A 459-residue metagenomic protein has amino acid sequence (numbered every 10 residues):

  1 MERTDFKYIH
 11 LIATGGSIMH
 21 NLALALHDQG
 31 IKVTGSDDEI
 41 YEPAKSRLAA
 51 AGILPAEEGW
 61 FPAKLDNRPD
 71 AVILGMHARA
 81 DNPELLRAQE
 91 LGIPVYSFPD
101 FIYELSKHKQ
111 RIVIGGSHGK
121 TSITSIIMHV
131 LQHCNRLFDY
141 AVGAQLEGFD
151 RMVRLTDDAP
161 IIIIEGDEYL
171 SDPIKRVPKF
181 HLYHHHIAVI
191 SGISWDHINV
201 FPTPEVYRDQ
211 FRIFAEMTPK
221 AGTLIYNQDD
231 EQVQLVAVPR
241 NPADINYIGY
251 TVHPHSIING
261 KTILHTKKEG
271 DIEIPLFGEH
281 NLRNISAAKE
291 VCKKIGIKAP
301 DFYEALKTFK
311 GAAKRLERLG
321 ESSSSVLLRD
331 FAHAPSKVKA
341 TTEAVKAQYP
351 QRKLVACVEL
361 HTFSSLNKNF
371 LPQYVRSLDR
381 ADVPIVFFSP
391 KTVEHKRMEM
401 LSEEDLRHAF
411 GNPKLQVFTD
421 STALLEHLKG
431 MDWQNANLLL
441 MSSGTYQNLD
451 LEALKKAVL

Functional and structural regions predicted by a protein language model:
M1-I40, A49-A56, R68-V72, L91-I93 (+4 more regions): ATP-dependent carboxylate-amine ligase
E2-F6, A25-Q29, A49, A63-K64 (+5 more regions): Phosphate-binding loop of NTP-binding sites
D38-Y41, G59-F61, M76-R79, Q228-E231 (+1 more regions): Short, polar loop motifs at secondary-structure junctions
I40, E168-L170, S194-W195, D230 (+2 more regions): Short, glycine/acidic-enriched loop or turn micro-motifs at the edges of active sites
Q110, T266-I274, G320-S325: Glycine/charged-rich beta-loop-alpha catalytic/anionic-binding loops adjacent to active sites
I163-E165, P275, V326-A332: Active-site-proximal beta-strand elements of phosphoester/diester hydrolases
V177-P178, I272-G278: A short glycine-threonine-serine/GTX helix/turn-capping micro-motif
P254-G270: Acidic-glycine-rich active-site phosphate/pyrophosphate-binding loop
